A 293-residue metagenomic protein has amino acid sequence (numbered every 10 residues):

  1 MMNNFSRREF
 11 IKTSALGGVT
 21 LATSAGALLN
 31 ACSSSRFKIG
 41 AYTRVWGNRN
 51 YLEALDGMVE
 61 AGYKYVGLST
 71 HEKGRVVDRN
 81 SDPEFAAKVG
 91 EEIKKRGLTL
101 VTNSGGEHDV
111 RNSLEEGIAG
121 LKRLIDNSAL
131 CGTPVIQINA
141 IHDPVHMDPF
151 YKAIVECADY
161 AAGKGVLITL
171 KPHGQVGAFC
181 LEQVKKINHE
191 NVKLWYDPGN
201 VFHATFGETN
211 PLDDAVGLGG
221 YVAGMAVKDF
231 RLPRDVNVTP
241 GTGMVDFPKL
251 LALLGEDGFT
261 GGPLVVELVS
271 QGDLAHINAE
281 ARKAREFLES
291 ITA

Functional and structural regions predicted by a protein language model:
M1-V19: N-terminal secretory signal peptides and thylakoid transit peptides that target proteins across membranes
S14-G26, L52-E53, E92-K95, T99 (+2 more regions): Active-site acidic/histidine proton-transfer and metal-coordination neighborhood in alpha/beta enzyme cores
G26-R49, E53-A61: C-terminal segment of N-terminal export signals and the immediately downstream linker at the start of the mature
F37-T43, V66-L68, L100-G105, I136-I138 (+4 more regions): Hydrophobic faces of well-ordered beta-strands that scaffold small-molecule active sites in alpha/beta enzyme cores
A54-H71, C131-G132: Catalytic domains of carbohydrate-active enzymes, especially glycoside hydrolases
M58, V66, I93, S128 (+5 more regions): Conserved, mostly hydrophobic/aromatic
S69-G90: Glycine-rich, proline-tolerant flexible connector loops at the mouths of alpha/beta enzymes
V155-M244, P248, E256: Acidic/histidine-rich catalytic cores of soluble enzymes
